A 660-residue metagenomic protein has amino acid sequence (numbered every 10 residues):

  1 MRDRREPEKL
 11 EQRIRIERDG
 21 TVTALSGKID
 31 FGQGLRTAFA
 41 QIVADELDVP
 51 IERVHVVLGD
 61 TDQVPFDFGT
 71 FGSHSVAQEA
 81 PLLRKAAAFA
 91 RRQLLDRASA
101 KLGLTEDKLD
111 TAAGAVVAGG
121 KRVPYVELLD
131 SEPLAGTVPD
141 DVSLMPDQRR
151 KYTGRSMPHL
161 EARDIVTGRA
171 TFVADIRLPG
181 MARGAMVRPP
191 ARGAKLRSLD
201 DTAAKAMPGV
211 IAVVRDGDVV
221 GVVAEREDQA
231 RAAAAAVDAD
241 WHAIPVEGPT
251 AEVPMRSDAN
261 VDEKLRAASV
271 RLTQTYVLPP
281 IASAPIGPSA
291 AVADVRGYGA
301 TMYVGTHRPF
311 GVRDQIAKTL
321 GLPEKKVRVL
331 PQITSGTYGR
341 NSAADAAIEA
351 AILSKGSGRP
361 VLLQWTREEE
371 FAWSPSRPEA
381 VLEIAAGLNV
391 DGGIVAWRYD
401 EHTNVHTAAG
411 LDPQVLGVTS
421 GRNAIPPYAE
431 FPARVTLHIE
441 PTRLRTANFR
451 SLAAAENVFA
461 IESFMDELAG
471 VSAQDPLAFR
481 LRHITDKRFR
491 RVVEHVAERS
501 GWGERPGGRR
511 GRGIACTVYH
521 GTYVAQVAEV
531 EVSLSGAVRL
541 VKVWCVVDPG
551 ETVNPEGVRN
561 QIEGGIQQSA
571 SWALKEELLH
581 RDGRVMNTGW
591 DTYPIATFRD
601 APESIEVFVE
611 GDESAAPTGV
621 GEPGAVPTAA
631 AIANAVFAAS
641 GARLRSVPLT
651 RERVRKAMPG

Functional and structural regions predicted by a protein language model:
M1-G660: Cofactor-binding beta-sheet edge motifs in enzyme active sites
